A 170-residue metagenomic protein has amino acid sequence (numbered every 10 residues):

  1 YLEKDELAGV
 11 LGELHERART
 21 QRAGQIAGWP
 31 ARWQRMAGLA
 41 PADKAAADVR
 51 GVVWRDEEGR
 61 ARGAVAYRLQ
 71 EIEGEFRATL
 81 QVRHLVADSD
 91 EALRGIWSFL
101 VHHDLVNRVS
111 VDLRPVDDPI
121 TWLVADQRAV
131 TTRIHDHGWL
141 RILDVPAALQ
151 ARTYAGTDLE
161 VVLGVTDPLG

Functional and structural regions predicted by a protein language model:
L2-G170: Intrinsically disordered, low-complexity, positively biased terminal segments
